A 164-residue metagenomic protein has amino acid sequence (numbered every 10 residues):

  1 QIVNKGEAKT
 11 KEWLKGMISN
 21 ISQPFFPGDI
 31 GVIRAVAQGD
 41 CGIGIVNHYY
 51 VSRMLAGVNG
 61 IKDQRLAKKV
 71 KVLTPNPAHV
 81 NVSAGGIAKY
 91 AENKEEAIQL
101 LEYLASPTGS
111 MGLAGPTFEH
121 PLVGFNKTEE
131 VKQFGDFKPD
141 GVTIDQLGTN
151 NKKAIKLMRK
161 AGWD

Functional and structural regions predicted by a protein language model:
Q1-V72: Ligand-binding pocket segment of bilobal, Venus flytrap-like solute-binding proteins
I2-N4, N81-K94, G112-L113: A bilobed periplasmic-binding-protein/Venus flytrap-type ligand-binding module shared by bacterial periplasmic
V32-A35, A97, G109-S110: Short, hydrophobic alpha-helical packing/hinge segments within bilobed ligand-binding/sensory domains
Y49-S52, P77-H79, E92, S106-P107: Solvent-exposed loop/turn segments at secondary-structure junctions within structured extracellular/periplasmic domains
Q64-A91: Flexible, solvent-exposed loop/hinge segments that line or gate ligand/substrate-binding clefts
L100: Substrate/cofactor-recognition hotspot
Y103-K127: Periplasmic-binding protein-like
E129-D164: Extracellular/periplasmic bilobal clamshell ligand-binding domains
